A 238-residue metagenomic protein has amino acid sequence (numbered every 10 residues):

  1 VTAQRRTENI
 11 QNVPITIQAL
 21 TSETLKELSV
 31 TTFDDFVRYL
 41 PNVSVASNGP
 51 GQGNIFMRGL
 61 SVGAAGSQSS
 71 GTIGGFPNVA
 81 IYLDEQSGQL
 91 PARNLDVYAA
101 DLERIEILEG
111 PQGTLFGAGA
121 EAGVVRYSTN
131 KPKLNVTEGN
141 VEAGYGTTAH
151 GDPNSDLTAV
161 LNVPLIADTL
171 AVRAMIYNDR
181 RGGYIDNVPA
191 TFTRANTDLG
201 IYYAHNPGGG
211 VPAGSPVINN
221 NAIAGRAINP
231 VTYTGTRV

Functional and structural regions predicted by a protein language model:
V1-K26: Short, acidic, small-residue-rich periplasmic hinge/interaction motif at the N-terminus of Gram-negative outer-membrane
T2, D34, R38-Q86: Extracytoplasmic beta-strand/coil segments of soluble accessory domains associated with Gram-negative outer-membrane
Q4, L60, E142-T148, Y177-D179: Outer-membrane beta-barrel pore domains and translocons
N9-Q11, G53, P77-V79, N135-G139 (+1 more regions): Outer-envelope beta-barrel architecture signal
I17, L25, V37, I105-G110 (+2 more regions): Non-catalytic regulatory/gating segments with a bias toward low-complexity or hydrophobic composition
G53-F56, S69, I107, A120-A143 (+1 more regions): N-terminal periplasmic accessory domains that precede and gate Gram-negative outer-membrane beta-barrel machines
S69-G74, N78-P111, A159, I201-A204: Short acidic/polar hinge/loop motifs at secondary-structure boundaries that mediate gating or recognition
A149-V238: Transmembrane beta-barrel wall of Gram-negative outer-membrane proteins
